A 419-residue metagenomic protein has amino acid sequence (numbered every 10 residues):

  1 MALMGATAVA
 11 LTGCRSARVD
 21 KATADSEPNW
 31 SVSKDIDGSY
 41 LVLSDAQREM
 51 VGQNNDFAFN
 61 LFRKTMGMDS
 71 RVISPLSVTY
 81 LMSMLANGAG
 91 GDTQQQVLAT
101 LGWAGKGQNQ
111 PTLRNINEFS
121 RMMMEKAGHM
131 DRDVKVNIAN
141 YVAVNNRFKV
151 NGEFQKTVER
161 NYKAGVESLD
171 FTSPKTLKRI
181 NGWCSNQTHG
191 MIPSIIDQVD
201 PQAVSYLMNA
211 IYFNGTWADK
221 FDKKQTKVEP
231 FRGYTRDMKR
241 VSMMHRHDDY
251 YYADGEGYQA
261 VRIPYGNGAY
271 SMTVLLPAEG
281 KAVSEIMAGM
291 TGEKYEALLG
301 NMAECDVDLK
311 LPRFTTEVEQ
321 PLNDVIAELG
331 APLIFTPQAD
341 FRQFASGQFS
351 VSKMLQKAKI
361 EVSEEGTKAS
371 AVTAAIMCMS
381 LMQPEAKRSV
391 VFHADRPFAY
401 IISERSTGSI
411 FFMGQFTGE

Functional and structural regions predicted by a protein language model:
A2-A6, C14-F171: Detector for small/aliphatic-rich hydrophobic stretches
M4, C14, V19-G38, Q348 (+5 more regions): Non-catalytic interaction/Regulatory regions outside core domains
M68, A104-A278, G300-P384: Non-catalytic, conformational "gating/processing" segments within enzyme and secreted inhibitor domains
V72-Q94, R262-P264, A386-E419: Feature captures eukaryotic membrane-trafficking machinery centered on endolysosomal pathways and lysosome-related
T93-V97, K281-S284, V318-Q320, S370 (+1 more regions): Extracytoplasmic/secreted cell-surface and envelope-processing proteins
V97-G102, F221-V228, E285-G292: Short Gly/aromatic-enriched secondary-structure transition segments
P277-A303: Internal alpha/beta scaffold segment
